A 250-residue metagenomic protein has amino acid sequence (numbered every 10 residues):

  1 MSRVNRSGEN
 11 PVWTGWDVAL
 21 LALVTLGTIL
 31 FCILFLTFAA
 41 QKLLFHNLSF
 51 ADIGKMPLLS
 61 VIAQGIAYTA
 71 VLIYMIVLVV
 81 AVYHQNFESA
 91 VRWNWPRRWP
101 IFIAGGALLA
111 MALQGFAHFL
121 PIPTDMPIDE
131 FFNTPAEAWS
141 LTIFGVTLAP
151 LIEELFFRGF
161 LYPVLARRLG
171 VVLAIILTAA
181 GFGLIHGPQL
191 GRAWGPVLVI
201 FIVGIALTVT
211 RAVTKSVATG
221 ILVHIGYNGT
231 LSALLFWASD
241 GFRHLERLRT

Functional and structural regions predicted by a protein language model:
M1-G15: Short, Lys/Arg-rich, polar N-terminal cytosolic tail immediately upstream of the first transmembrane signal-anchor
A19-L23, I62, W99-A104, W139-I143 (+3 more regions): Hydrophobic alpha-helical transmembrane segments
L20-A81: Alpha-helical transmembrane segments in multi-pass membrane proteins
T28-T37, A67-M75, L109-Q114, T178 (+3 more regions): Alpha-helical transmembrane segments of multipass membrane proteins
L43-A63, V80-A149, R167, F236 (+1 more regions): Juxtamembrane helix-loop-helix connectors linking adjacent transmembrane helices in multi-pass membrane enzymes
A67-L72, L141-G145, V199-G204: Hydrophobic core segments of transmembrane alpha-helices in multi-pass, intramembrane catalytic enzymes
L151, L155-F156, F160-L161, L184 (+3 more regions): Active-site His/Glu-centered metal-binding helix of metallohydrolases
V172-A179, R192-T250: Functionally important transmembrane alpha-helices
